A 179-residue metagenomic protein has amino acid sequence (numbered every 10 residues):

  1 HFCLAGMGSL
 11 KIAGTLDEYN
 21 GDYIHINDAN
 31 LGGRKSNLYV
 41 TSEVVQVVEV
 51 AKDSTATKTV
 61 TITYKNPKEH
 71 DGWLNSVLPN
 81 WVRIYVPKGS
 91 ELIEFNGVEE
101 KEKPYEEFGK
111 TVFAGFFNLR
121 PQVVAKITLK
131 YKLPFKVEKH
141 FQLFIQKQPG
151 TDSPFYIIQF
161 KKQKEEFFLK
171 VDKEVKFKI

Functional and structural regions predicted by a protein language model:
H1-I179: Lumenal/extracellular ectodomains and adaptor appendage modules of the eukaryotic vesicle/secretory system
